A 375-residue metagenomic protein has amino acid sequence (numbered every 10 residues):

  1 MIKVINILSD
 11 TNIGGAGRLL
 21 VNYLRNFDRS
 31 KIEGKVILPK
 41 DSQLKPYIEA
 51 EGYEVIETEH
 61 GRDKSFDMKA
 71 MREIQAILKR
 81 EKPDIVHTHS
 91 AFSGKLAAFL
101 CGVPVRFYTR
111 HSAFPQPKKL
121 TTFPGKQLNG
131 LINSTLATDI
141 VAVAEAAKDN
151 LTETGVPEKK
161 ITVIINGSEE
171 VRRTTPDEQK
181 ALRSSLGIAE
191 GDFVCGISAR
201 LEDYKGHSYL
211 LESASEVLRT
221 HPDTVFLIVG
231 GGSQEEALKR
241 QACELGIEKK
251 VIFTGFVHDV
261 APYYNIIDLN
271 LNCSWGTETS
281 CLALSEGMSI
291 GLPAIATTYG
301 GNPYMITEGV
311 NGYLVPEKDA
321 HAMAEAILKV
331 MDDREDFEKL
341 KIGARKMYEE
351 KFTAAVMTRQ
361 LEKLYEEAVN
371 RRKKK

Functional and structural regions predicted by a protein language model:
M1-K375: Membrane-interface segments of envelope glycosyltransferases acting on lipid-linked substrates or membrane lipids
